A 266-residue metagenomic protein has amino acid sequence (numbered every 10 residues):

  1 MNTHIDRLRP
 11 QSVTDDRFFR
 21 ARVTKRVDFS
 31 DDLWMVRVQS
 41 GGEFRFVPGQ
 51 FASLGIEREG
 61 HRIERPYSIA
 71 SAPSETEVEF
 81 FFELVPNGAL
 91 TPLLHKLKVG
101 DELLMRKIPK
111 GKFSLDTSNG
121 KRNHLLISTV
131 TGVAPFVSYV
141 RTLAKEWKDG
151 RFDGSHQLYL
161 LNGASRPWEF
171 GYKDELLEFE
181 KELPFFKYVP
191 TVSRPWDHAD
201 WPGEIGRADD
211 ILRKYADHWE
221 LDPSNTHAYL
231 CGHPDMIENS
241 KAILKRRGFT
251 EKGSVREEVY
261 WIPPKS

Functional and structural regions predicted by a protein language model:
N2-F19, Q157, L161, R166-S266: Reductase modules of NAD(P)H-dependent flavoproteins
H4-V99, S193: Ferredoxin-reductase
G49, G132, H233: Short, conserved phosphate/pyrophosphate- and ester-handling motifs at nucleotide-, phospho-/glycolipid
A52, L103-R106: Generic structural signal for buried aliphatic residues
G55, T142-E146, I243-R247: Active-site catalytic microenvironments for nucleophilic, acid-base chemistry
S68, F81, V85, H95-L97 (+4 more regions): Transmitter module of two-component histidine kinases
E75, N119, D153, L221-P223: Short, flexible coil/linker segments at domain boundaries that flank nucleotide/cofactor-interacting
